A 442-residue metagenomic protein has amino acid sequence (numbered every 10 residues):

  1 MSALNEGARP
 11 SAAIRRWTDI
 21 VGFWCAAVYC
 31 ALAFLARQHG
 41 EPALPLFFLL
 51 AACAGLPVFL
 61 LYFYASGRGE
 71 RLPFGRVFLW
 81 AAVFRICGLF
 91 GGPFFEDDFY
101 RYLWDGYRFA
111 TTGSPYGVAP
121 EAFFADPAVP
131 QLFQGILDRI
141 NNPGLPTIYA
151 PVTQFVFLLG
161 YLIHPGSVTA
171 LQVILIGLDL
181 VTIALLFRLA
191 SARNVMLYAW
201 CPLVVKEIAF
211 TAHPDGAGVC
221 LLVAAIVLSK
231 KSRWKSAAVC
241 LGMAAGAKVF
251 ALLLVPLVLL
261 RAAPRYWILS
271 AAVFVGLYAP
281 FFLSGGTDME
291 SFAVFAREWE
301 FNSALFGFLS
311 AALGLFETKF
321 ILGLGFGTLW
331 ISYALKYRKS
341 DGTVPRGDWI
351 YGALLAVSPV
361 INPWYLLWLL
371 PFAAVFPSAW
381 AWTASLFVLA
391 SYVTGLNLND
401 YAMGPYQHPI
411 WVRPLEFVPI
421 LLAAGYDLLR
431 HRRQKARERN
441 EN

Functional and structural regions predicted by a protein language model:
M1-G88, K339, T343-V344, Y426-K435: Start-transfer (signal-anchor) and selected internal transmembrane alpha helices of multi-pass inner/ER membrane
R16, L56-G67, L159, S167-R193 (+2 more regions): Transmembrane-helix motifs of polytopic, lipid-linked glycan transferases
R71-I174: Intramembrane catalytic core of multi-pass membrane enzymes that act on lipidic substrates
R71-R76, L186-V204, S232, S236: Transmembrane-helix signature of polytopic, membrane-embedded enzymes that assemble or transfer cell-envelope glycans
V77-F84, A262-F282: Hydrophobic alpha-helical membrane-interfacial segments at the cytosolic entry of transmembrane helices
D179, V275-Y278, T287, F295-P363: Aromatic/glycine/proline-enriched transmembrane-helix motif characteristic of membrane-embedded glycan-assembly enzymes
V181-L185, G218-R233, Y351: Specific aromatic-rich, kink-prone transmembrane helix
W299, S378-N442: Aromatic-enriched
